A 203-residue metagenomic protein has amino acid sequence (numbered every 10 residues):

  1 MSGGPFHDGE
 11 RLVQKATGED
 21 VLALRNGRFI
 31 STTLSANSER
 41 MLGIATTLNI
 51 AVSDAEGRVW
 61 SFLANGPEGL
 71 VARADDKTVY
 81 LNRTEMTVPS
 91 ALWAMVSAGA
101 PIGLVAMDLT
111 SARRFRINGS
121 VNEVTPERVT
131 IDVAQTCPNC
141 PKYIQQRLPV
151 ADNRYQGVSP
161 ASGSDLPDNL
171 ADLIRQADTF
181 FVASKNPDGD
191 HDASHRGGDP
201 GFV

Functional and structural regions predicted by a protein language model:
M1-V203: Binding-site signature for planar aromatic cofactors or substrates
